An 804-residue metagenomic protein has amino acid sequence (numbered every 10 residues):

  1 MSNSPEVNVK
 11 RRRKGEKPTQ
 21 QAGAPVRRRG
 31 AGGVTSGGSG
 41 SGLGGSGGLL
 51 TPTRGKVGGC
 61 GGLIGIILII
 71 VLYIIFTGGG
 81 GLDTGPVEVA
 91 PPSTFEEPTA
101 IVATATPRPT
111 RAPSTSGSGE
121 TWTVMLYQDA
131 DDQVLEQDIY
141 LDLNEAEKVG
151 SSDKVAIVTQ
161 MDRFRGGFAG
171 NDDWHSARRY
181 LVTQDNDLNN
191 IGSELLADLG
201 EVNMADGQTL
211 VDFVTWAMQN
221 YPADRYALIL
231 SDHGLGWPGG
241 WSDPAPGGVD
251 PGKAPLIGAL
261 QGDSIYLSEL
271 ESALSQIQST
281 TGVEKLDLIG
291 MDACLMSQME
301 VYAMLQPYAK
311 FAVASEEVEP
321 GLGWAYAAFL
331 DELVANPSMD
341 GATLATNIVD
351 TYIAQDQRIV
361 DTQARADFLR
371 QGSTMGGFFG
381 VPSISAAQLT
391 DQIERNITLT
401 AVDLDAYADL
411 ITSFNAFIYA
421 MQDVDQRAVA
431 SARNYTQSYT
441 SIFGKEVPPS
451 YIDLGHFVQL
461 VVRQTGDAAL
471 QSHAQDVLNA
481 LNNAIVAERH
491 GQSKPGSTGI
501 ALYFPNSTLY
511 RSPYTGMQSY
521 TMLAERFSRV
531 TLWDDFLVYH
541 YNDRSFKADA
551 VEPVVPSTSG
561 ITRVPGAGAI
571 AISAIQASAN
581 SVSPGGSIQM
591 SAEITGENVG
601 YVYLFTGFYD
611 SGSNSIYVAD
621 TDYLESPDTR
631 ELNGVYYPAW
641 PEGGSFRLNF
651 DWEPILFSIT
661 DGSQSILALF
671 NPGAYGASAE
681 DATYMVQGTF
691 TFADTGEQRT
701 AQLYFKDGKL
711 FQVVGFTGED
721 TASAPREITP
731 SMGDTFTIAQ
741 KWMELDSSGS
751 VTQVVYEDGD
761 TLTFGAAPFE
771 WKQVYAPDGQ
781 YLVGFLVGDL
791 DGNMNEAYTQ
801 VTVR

Functional and structural regions predicted by a protein language model:
M1-T106: Long amphipathic alpha-helical segments used for membrane anchoring, targeting, substrate engagement, or oligomerization
T53-G55, L126-D131, D232-G234, G290-L295 (+2 more regions): Short, flexible loop/turn elements at secondary-structure junctions
G78-A223: N-terminal extension/subdomain marker
A112-G117, D243-P246, D250-R804: Terminal, contiguous helix-loop blocks that mediate binding/assembly
T123-Y127, A156-M161, Y226-L230, D287-M291 (+2 more regions): Structural recognition of the beta-strand scaffold that forms the well-ordered cores of secreted hydrolase catalytic
S152-D153, Y221-D224, G282-K285, P495: Short helix-terminating capping/connector loops at secondary-structure junctions
V155, Y226, G600-L604: Short beta-strand/loop motifs in extracellular/secreted proteins, especially within beta-sandwich accessory domains
M161-T281, A293-C294, M299, E316-E317: Catalytic-core segments of thiol-dependent peptidases
